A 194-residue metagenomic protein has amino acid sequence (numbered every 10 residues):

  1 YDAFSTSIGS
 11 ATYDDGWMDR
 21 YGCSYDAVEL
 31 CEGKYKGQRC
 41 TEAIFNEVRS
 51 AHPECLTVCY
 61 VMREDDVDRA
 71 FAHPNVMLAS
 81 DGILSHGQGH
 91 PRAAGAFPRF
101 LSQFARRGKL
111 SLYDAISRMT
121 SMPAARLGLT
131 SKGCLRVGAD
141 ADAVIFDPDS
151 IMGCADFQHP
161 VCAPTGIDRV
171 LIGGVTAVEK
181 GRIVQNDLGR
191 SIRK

Functional and structural regions predicted by a protein language model:
Y1-G108: Active-site neighborhoods of metal-dependent hydrolases
Y1-S5, M119-T120, A139-A143: A glycine-rich phosphate-binding loop feature that marks nucleotide/adenosyl-phosphate handling sites
Y1-S7, L84-Q88, P123-R126, M152-C154 (+2 more regions): Flexible loop/turn segments at secondary-structure boundaries
T57-V61, V67, S111-D114, A124-V161: Acidic, glycine-enriched loop/beta-strand segments at the rims of small-molecule binding/catalytic pockets
D68-N75, S80-D81, V144-R190: C-terminal cap of metal-dependent C-N hydrolases
P74, A105-G108, M119, P123-S131: Alpha-helix capping/termination and helix-coil
P98-Q103, R107-K109, I116-M119, P148 (+2 more regions): Feature captures the catalytic cores and cofactor-binding loops of soluble hydro-lyases/lyases that act on carboxylate
I192-K194: Short, solvent-exposed cationic patches
